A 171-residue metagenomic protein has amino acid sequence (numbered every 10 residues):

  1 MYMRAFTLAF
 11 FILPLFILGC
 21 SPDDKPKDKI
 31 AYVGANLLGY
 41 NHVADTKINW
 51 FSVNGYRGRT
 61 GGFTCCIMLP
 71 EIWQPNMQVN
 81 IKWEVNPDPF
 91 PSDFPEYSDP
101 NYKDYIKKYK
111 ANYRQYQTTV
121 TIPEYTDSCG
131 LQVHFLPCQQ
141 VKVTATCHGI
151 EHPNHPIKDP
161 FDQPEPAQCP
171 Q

Functional and structural regions predicted by a protein language model:
M1-L8: Bacterial N-terminal signal peptides that target proteins for export
F16-G19: C-terminal motif of bacterial Sec signal peptides marking the signal peptidase cleavage site
S21-D24: Bacterial signal peptide processing site
I30-L37: Short coil/turn motif common to extracellular beta-sandwich-like domains
G34, T46, N76-Q78, Q115 (+1 more regions): Extracytoplasmic
L37-D45: Structural motif
N49-F90: Tryptophan-paired
P87-Q171: Beta-strand-rich cores of mature extracytoplasmic or soluble domains
